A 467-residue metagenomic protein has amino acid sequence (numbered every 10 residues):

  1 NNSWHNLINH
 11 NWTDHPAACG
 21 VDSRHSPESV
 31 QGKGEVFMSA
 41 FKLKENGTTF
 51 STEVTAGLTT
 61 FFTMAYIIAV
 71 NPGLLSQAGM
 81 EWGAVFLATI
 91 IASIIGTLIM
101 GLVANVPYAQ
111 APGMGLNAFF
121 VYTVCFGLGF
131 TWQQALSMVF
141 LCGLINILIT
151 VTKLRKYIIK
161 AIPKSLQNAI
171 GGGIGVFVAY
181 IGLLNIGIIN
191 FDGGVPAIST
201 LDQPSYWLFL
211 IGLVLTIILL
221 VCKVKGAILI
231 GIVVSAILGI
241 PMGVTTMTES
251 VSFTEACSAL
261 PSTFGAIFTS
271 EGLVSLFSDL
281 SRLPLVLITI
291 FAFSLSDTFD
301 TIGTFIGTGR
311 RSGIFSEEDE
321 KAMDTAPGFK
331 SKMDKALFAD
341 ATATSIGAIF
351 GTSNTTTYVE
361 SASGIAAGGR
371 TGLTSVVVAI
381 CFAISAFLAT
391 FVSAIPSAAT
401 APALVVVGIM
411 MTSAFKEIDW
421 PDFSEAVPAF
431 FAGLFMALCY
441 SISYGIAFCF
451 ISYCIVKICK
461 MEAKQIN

Functional and structural regions predicted by a protein language model:
H15-P16, G20-V21, P27-S29: N-terminal amphipathic/hydrophobic targeting modules at extreme N-termini, encompassing cleavable Sec/SRP-type signal
V36-A84, A197-I198, I232-M333: Helix-loop-helix hairpins and the membrane-proximal interhelical loops of multi-pass alpha-helical transport proteins
S39-N71, A92, G113-Y122, F126-I174 (+1 more regions): Helix-loop-helix junctions within the multi-pass membrane cores of secondary transporters/permeases
G79-L98: Loop-to-helix transition at the N-terminal end of transmembrane alpha-helices
S93-M114, I145: Juxtamembrane transmembrane-helix boundary signature
L128-P241, T245, T374-N467: Membrane-embedded alpha-helical modules
